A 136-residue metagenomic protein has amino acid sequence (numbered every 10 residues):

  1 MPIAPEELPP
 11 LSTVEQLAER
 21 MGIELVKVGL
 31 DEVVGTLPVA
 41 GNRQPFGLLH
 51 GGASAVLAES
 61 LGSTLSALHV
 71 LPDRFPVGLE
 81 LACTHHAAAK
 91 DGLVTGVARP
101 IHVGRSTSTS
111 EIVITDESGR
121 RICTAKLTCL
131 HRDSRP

Functional and structural regions predicted by a protein language model:
M1-P136: Terminal targeting signals and extreme-terminal segments of soluble enzymes
